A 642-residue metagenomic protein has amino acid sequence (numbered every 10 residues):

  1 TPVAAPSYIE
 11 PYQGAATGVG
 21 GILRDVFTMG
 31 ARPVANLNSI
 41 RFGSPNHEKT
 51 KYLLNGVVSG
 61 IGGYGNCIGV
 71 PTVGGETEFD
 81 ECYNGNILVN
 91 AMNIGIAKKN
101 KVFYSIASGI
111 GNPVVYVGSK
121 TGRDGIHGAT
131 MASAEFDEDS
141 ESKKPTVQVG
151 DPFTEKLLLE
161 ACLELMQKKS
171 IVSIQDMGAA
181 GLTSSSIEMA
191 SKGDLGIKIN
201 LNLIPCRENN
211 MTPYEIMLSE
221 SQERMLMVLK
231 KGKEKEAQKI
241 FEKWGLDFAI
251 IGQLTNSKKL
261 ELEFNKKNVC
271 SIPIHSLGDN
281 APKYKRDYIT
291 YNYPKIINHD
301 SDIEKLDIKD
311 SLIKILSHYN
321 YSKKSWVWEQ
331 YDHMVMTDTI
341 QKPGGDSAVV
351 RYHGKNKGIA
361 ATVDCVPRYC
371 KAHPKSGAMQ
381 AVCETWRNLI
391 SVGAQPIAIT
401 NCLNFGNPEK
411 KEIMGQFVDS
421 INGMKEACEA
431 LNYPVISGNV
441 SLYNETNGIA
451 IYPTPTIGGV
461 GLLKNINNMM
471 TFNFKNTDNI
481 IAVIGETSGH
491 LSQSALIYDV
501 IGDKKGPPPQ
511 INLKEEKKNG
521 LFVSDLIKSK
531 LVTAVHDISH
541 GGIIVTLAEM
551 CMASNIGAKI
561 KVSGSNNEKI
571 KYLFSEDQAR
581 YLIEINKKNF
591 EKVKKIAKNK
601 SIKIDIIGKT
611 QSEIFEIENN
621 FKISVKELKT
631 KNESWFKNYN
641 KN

Functional and structural regions predicted by a protein language model:
T1-G18, I22-W244, I250, L254-K259 (+13 more regions): Mobile "lid/hinge" segments at catalytic clefts and subdomain interfaces of large enzymes
T1-T17, G21-F27, R32-A35, S44 (+5 more regions): Non-catalytic terminal/interface segments that mediate subunit docking, oligomerization, and allosteric communication
N86-I87, G178-I315, S420-A427, L431-I436 (+3 more regions): Glycine-/charge-enriched secondary-structure boundary and capping motifs
V114, L226, I359-A360, Q380 (+3 more regions): Ordered hydrophobic segments in well-structured contexts
